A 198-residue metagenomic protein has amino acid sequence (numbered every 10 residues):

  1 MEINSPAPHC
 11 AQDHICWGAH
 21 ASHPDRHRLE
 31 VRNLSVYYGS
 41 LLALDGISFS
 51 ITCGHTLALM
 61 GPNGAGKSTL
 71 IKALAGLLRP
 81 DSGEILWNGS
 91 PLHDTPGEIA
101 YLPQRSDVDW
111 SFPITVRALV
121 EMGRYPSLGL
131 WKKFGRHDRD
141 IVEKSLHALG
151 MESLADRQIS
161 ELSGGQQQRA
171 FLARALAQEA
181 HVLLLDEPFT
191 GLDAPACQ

Functional and structural regions predicted by a protein language model:
M60-P62: The feature captures the beta-strand-to-loop junction immediately N-terminal to the Walker
A75: Helix-to-loop junction immediately C-terminal to a conserved catalytic motif
G83-I99: Conserved ABC transporter NBD signature motif
F134, Q158-L162, Q166: Conserved ABC ATPase signature
R136-L154: Conserved ABC ATPase "signature" region
E179: Conserved catalytic motifs of ABC-family nucleotide-binding domains
L183-E187: Catalytic Walker B motif of ABC-type/P-loop ATPase nucleotide-binding domains
